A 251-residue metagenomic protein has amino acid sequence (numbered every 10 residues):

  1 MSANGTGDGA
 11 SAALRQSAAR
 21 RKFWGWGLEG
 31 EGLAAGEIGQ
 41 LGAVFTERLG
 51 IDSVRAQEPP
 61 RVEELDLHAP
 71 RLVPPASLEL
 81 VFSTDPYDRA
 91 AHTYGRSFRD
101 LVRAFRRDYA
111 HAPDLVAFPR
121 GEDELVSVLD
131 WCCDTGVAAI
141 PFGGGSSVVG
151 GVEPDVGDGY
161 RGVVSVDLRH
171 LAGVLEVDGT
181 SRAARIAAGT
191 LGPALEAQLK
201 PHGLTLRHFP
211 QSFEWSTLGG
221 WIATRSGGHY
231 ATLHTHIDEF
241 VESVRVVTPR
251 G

Functional and structural regions predicted by a protein language model:
M1-R250: Noncatalytic alpha-helical scaffold of FAD-dependent oxidoreductases
